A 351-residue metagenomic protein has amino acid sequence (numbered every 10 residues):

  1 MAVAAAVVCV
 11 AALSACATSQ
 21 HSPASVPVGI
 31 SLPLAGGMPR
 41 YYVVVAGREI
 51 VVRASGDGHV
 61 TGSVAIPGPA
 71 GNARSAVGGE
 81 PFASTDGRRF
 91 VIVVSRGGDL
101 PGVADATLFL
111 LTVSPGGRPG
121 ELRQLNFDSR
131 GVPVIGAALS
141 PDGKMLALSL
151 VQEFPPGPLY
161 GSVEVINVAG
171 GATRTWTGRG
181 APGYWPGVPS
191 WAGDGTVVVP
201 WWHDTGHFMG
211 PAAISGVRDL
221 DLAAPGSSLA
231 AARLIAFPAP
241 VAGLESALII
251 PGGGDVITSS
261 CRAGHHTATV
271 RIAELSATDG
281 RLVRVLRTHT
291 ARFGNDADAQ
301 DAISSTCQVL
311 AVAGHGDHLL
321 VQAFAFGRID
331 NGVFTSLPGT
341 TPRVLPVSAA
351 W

Functional and structural regions predicted by a protein language model:
A12-A15: C-terminal motif of bacterial Sec signal peptides marking the signal peptidase cleavage site
A17-S19: Bacterial signal peptide processing site
V26-P33, A70-A83, R130-L139, P182-S190 (+3 more regions): Repeated scaffold domains used in trafficking and secretory/extracellular systems, primarily beta-propellers
M38-R40, R88, D142-K144, D194-T196 (+3 more regions): Short coil/turn segments that connect the beta-strands within blades of beta-propeller domains
Y42-V44, I92-V93, L148-S149, V197-W201 (+3 more regions): Residue position within the beta-strands of beta-propeller blades
R48-E49, S95-G102, V151-G157, W202-M209 (+3 more regions): Short glycine/acidic-enriched loop and turn motifs that connect beta-strands
S55-G58, V113-G117, N167-G171, L222-G226 (+2 more regions): Short loop/turn segments that connect beta-strands within beta-propeller blades
A313-W351: Blade-level signature of beta-propeller repeat domains, shared across WD40, Kelch, NHL, RCC1 and BNR/Asp-box propellers
